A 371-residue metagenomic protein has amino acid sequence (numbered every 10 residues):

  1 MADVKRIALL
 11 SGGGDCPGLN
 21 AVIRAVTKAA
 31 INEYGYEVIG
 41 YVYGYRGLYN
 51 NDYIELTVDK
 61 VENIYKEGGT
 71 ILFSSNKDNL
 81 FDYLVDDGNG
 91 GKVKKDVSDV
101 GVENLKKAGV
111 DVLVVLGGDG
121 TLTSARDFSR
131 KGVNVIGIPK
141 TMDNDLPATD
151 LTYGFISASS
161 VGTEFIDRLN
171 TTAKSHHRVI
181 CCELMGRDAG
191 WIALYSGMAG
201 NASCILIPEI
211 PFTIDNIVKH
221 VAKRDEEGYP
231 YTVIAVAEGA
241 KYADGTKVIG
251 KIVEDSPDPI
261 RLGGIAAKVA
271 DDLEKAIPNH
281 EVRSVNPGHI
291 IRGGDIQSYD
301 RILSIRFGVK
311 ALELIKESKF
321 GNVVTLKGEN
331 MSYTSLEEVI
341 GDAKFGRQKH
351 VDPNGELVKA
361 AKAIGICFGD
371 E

Functional and structural regions predicted by a protein language model:
M1-G12, V22-G109, G120, Y242-K247 (+7 more regions): A cross-family phosphate/adenosyl-ligand binding-site feature
R6-D15, I71-F73, D111-V115, I180-E183 (+1 more regions): Short glycine-rich or small-residue beta-strand-to-loop segments that form or flank ligand, phosphate, metal/Fe-S
C16-V26, L48-Y49, L80, K95 (+9 more regions): Short glycine/serine/threonine-rich phosphate/pyrophosphate-binding segments that cradle anionic phosphate groups
G18, V135-G137, D143, P147-S175: Phosphate/pyrophosphate-binding betaalpha-module
R24-N32, I54-K60, D127-G137, Y153-S157 (+1 more regions): A glycine- and small-aliphatic-rich helix-loop capping segment at beta-alpha/alpha-beta transitions that lines
G35, I39, F128-T152, L206-T213: Short, acidic/small-residue loops that bind anionic groups at enzyme active sites
N104, V115-G117, T123-D127, F155-A173 (+1 more regions): Accessory alpha-helical/coil subdomains and C-terminal extensions that flank or cap enzyme catalytic cores
